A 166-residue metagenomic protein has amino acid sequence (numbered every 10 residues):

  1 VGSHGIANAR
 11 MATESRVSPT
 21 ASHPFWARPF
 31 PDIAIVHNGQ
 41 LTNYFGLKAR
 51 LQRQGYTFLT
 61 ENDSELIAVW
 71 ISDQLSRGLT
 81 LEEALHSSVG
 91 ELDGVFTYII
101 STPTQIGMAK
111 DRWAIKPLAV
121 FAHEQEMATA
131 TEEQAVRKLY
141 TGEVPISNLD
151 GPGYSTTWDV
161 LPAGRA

Functional and structural regions predicted by a protein language model:
V1-A166: N-terminal segments that mediate ammonia production and transfer in glutamine-dependent amidotransferase systems
